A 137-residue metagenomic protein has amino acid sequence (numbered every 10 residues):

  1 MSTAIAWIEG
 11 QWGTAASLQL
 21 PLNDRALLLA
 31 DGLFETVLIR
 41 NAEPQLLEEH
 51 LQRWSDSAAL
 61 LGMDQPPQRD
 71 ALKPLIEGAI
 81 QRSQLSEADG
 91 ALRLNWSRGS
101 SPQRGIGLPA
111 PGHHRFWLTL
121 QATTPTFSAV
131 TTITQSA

Functional and structural regions predicted by a protein language model:
M1-A137: Conserved alpha/beta cores of soluble small-molecule-handling proteins
